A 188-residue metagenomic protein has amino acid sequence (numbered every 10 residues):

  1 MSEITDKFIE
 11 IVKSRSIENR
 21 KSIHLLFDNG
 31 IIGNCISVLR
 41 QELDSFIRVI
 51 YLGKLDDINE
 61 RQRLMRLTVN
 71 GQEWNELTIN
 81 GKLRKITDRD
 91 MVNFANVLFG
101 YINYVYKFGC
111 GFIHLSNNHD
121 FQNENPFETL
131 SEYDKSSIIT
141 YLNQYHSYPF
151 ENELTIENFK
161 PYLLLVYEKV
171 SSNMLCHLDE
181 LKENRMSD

Functional and structural regions predicted by a protein language model:
M1-G33, S37-L39, V49-L52, I58-D188: A cross-kingdom marker of C-terminal helix-rich interaction/assembly modules
E42, F46: Cytochrome P450 catalytic-core helices
